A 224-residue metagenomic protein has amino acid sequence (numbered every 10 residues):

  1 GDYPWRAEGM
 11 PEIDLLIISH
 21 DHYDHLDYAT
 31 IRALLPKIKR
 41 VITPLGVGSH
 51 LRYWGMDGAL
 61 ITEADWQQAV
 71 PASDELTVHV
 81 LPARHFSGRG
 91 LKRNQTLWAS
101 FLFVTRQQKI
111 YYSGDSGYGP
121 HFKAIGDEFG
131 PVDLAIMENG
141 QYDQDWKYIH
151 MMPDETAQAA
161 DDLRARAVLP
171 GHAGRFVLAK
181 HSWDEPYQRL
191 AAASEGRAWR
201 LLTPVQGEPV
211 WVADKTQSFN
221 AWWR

Functional and structural regions predicted by a protein language model:
G1-D21, Y28-A33, T43-G46, G88 (+2 more regions): Pre-active-site segment of Zn-dependent metallo-hydrolases
E8-P11, P36, D74-L76, T96 (+2 more regions): Structured loop/turn residues at beta-strand edges in well-structured enzyme cores
L15, R40, G46-S49, G117-Q206: Cap/insert and terminal regions of metallo-dependent hydrolase folds
Y23, W54, E63-A69, W98-F101 (+4 more regions): Tryptophan-centric aromatic hotspots in well-structured domains and transmembrane helices
D27-L35, L178-Q188, D214: Metal-dependent catalytic neighborhoods of phosphoester/phosphodiester hydrolases
T43-Q108, R189-G207, V212-D214: Metallo-beta-lactamase
I110-Y112: Residue-level marker for buried hydrophobic side chains located in beta-strands that build the well-ordered beta-sheet
A213-R224: A short C-terminal boundary segment appended to hydrolase-like catalytic domains
